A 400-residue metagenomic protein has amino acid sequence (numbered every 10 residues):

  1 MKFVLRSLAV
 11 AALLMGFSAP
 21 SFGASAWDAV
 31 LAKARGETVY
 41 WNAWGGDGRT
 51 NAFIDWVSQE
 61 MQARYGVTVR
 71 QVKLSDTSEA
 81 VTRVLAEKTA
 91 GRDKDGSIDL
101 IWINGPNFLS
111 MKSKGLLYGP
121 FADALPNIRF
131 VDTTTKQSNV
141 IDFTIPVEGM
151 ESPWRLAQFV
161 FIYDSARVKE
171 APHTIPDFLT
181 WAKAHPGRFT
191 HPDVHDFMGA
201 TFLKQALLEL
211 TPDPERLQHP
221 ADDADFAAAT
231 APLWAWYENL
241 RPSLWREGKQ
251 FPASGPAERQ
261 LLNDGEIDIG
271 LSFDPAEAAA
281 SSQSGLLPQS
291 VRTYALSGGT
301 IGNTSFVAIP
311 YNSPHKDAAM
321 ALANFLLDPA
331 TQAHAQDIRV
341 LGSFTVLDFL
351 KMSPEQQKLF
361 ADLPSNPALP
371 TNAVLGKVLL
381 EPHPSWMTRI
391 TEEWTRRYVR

Functional and structural regions predicted by a protein language model:
M1-A9: Bacterial N-terminal signal peptides that target proteins for export
G16-S21: N-terminal signal peptide c-region/cleavage motif recognized by signal peptidases
A26, Q260, P367-R400: Conserved C-terminal helix/tail region of periplasmic/extracytoplasmic solute-binding proteins
W27-R35, N42, G46-T68, F161: Short, polar/charged alpha-helical segment
W44-W56, V72-E79, K94, I98-P256: Extracytoplasmic ligand-binding site segments that recognize negatively charged/polar headgroups
F108-S110, I269-P288: A ligand-binding cleft/hinge motif common to bilobed small-molecule-binding domains
A157, Y237-L240, P275, L286-A308: Periplasmic-binding protein-like
T300, S305, I309-V374: Mature extracytoplasmic/periplasmic domains
